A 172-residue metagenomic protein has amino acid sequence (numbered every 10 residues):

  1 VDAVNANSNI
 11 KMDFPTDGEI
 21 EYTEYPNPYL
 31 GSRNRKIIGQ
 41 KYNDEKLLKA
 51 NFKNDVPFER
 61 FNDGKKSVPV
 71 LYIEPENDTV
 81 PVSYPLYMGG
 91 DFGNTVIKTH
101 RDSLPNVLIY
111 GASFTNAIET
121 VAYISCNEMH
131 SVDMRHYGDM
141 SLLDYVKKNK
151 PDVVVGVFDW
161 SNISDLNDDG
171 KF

Functional and structural regions predicted by a protein language model:
V1-F172: Extracellular glycan-modifying ectodomains
